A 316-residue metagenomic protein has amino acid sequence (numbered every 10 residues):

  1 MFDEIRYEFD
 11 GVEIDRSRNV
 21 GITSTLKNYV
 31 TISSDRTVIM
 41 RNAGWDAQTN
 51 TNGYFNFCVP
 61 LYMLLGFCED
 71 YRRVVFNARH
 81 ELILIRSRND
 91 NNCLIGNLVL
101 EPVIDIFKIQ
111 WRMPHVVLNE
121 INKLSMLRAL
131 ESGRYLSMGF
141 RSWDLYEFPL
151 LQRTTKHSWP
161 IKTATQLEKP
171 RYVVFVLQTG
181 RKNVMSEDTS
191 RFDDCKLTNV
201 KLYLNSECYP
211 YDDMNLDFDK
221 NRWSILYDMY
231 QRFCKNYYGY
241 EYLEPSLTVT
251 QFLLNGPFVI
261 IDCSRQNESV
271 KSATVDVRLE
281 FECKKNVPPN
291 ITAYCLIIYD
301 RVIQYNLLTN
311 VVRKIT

Functional and structural regions predicted by a protein language model:
M1-T316: Short, low-complexity Pro/Thr/Gly
